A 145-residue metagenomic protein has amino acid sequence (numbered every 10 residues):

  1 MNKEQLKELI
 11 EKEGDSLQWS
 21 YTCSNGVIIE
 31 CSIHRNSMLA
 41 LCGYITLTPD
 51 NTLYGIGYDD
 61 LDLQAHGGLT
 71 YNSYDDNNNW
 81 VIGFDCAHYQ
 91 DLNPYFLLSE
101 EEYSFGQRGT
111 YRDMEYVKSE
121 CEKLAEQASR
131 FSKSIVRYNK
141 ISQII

Functional and structural regions predicted by a protein language model:
M1-E4: Eukaryotic compositionally biased low-complexity/IDR segments
L6-V27, Y54-K133: Polybasic, proline/glycine-rich intrinsically disordered low-complexity segments
S32, Y44, V81-D85: Generic structural signal for residues positioned in beta-strands
S32-I33, S134: Intrinsically disordered, low-complexity regulatory segments in eukaryotic proteins
H34-T52: Acidic (Asp/Glu-rich) sequence patches and key acidic residues that form negatively charged surfaces used
K133-I145: Short acidic, low-complexity intrinsically disordered linear motifs used for protein-protein interactions
